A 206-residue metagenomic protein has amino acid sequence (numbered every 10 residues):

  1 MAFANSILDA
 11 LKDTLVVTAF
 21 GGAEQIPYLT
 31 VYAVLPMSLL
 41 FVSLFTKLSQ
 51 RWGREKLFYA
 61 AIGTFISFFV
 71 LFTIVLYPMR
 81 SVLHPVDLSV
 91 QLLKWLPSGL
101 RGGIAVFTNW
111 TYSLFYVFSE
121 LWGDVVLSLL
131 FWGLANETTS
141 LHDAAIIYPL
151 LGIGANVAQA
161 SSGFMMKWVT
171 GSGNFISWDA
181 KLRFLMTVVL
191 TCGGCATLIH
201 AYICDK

Functional and structural regions predicted by a protein language model:
M1-S38, E120, V126, L130-G133 (+1 more regions): Helix-loop boundary and gating motifs at the non-cytosolic
A19, R51, L134-T138: Helix-to-coil boundary motifs at intracellular loop junctions of multi-pass secondary transporters
A23, Q50-K56, G63, I74-S113 (+3 more regions): Intracellular loop-helix junctions on the cytosolic face of multi-pass helical membrane proteins
L29, Y112-Y116: Short alpha-helical transmembrane interface motifs in multi-pass membrane proteins
A33-V34, L151-A155: Structural signature of transmembrane alpha-helices in multi-pass secondary transporters
V34-S38, T64-V75: A generic, lipid-embedded transmembrane alpha helix
L39-L44, A160, F164: Residue-level hotspots within transmembrane alpha-helices of multi-pass secondary transporters
V125-L151: Cytoplasmic helix-loop-helix junction between adjacent transmembrane helices in 12-TM secondary transporters
